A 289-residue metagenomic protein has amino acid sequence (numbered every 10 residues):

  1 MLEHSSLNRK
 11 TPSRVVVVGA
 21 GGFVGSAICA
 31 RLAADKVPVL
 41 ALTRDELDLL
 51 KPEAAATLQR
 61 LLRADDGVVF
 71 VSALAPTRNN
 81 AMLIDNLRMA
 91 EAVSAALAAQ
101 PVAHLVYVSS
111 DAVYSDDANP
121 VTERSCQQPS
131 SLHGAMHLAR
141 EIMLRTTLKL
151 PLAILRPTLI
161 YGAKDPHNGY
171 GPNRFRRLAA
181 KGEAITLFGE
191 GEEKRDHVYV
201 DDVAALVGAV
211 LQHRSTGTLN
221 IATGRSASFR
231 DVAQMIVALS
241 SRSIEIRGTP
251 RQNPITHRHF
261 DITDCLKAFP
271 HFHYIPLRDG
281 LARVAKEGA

Functional and structural regions predicted by a protein language model:
E3-A34: N-terminal Rossmann NAD(P)H-binding glycine-rich loop of SDR-like oxidoreductase domains
V37-E46: Conserved glycine-rich Rossmann-like NAD(P)H-binding loop of the short-chain dehydrogenase/reductase
A41, P52-R88: NAD(P)H-binding glycine-rich loop region in Rossmannoid oxidoreductase-like domains and their noncatalytic homologs
E91-L132: Conserved Rossmann-fold NAD(P)-dependent oxidoreductase catalytic core, especially the SDR/UDP-sugar
L132-A139: Active-site helix of classical SDR
I142-R195, V200, I236: NAD(P)-dependent short-chain dehydrogenase/reductase
E183, F188-G191, R195-A289: C-terminal substrate-binding subdomain of Rossmann-fold SDR/epimerase-dehydratase oxidoreductases
